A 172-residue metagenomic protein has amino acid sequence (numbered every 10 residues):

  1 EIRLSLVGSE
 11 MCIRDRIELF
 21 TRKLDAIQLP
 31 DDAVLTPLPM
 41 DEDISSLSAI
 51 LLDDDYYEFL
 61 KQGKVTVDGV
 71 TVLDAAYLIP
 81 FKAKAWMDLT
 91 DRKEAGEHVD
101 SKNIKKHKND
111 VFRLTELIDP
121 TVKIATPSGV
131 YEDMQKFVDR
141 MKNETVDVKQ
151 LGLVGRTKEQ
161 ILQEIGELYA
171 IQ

Functional and structural regions predicted by a protein language model:
E1-G8, C12: Single conserved hydrophobic/aromatic residue that forms the stacking wall/gate of nucleotide- or nucleobase-binding
R3, L19, D55-Y56, V111 (+2 more regions): Intrinsic disorder/low-structure terminal segments
C12, K64, G96, D147-G152: Charged, low-complexity surface segments at secondary-structure and domain boundaries
E18-N143: Catalytic cores of NTP-dependent nucleotidyl/adenyl transfer enzymes across multiple folds
K136-Q172: Long, low-complexity C-terminal extensions of enzymes
